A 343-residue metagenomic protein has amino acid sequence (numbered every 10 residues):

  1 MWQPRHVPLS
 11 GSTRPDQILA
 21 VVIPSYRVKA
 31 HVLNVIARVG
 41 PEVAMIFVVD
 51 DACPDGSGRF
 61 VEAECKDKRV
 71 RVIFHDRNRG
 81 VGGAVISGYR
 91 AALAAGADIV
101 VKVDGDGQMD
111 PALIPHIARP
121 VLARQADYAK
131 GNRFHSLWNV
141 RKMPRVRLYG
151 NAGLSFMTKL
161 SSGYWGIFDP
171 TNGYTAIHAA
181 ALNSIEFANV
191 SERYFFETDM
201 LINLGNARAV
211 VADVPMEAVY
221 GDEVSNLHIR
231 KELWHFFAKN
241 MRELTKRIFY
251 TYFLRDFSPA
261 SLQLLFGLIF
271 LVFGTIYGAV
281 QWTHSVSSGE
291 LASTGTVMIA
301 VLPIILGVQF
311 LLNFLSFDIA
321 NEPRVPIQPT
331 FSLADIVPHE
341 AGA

Functional and structural regions predicted by a protein language model:
M1-R14, N189-A343: Hydrophobic helical membrane-anchoring modules
I18-A20, M45, D199: Cell-envelope/extracellular polymer assembly enzymes that use nucleotide-activated donors
A20-P24, F47, F74: Short hydrophobic beta-strand elements that form part of the catalytic alpha/beta core underpinning NDP-sugar/donor
Y26-E42: Short, well-formed alpha-helical segments that are part of the catalytic scaffolds of diverse glycosyltransferases
A30-N34, D55-E64: Acidic helix N-cap motif at the loop->helix transition within catalytic regions of sugar-transfer enzymes
D50-R59, R77, G107: A conserved acidic beta->alpha catalytic loop
R71, H75-A94, I99, P111-Y194 (+1 more regions): Acceptor/aglycone-binding surface of glycosyltransferases and processive sugar-polymer synthases
